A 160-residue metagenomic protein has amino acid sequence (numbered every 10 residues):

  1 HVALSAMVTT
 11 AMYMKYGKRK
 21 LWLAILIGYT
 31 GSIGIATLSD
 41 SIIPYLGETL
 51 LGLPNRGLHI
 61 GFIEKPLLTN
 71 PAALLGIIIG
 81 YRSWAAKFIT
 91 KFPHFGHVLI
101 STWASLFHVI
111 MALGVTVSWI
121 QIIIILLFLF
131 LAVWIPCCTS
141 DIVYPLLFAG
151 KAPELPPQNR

Functional and structural regions predicted by a protein language model:
A3-K20, I33-A36, D40-I43, V109-I125 (+2 more regions): Metallocofactor- and cofactor-centric catalytic cores in central/energy metabolism, strongly enriched
A3-M14, T69-I78, F130, I135-L146: Hydrophobic cores of alpha-helical transmembrane segments in multi-pass inner/ER membrane proteins, independent
M14-L23, W84-F92: Membrane-interface helix-boundary motifs at transmembrane edges
K18-I27, P157-N159: Membrane-interface alpha-helices at helix entry/exit sites of multi-pass transporters
W22-L26, P66-N70, F95, I123-L127: Hydrophobic alpha-helical transmembrane segments
T30-S101: Membrane-proximal helix-loop-helix units in multi-pass membrane proteins
A85-R160: C-terminal transmembrane helix-loop-helix hairpin of multi-pass membrane proteins
